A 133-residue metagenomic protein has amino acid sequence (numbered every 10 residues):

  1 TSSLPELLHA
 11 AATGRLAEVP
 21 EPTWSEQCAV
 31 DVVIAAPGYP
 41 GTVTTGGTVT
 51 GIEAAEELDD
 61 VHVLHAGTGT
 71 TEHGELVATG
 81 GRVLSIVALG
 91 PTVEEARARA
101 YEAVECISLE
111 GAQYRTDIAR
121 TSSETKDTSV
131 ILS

Functional and structural regions predicted by a protein language model:
T1-D60, T71: Active-site "cap" helix and flanking loop/linker of ATP-utilizing ligase/carboxylase catalytic domains
V33-A35, A66, L89: Generic beta-strand/beta-sheet core signal
G47-A66, I86, E94, A100: RNase H-like, Mg2+-dependent phosphodiesterase core, and more generally RNA phosphate-backbone-engaging helix-loop
T68-H73, V77-S133: Generic C-terminus detector
